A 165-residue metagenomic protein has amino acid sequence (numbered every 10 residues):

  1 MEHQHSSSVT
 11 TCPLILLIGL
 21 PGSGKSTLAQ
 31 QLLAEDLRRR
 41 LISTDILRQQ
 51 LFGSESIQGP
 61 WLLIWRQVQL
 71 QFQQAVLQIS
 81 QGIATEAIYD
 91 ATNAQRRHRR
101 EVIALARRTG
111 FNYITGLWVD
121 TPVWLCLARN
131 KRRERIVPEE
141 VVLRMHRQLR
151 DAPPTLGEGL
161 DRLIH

Functional and structural regions predicted by a protein language model:
E2-I18, S23, Q31, T121-H165: Conserved GTP-binding G-domain of TRAFAC-class P-loop NTPases and closely related GTPase folds
C12-L16, R40, A84-I88: Residue-level preference for the first positions of well-ordered beta-strands
L17-G24, L28-L32, S56, R96-E101 (+1 more regions): A structural preference for long, well-packed, hydrophobic secondary-structure segments
S23-T85, L125-L127: Conserved substrate/cofactor phosphate-moiety recognition/catalytic segment in nucleotide-dependent phosphotransferases
R39-L41, I114-G116, R162-H165: Conserved beta-strand scaffold positions in the cores of enzyme catalytic domains, especially in NTP/NDP-utilizing
Q50, N93-R135, Q148-P153: ATP-dependent NMP and nucleoside kinases share a basic, alpha-helical "lid"
W61-Q69, R96, R100, D120 (+1 more regions): Amphipathic alpha-helical transducer elements in NTP-driven molecular machines
T85-N93, G159-H165: Phosphate-binding beta-loop-alpha motif at adenosine-nucleotide cofactor sites
